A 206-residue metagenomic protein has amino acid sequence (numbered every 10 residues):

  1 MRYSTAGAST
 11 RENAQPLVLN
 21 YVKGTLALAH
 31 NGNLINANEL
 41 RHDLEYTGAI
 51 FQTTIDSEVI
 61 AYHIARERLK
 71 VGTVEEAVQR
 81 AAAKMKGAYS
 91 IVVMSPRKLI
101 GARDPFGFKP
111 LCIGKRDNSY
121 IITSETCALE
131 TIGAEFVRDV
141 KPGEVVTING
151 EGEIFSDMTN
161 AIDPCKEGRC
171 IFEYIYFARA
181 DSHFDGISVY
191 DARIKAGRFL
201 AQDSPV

Functional and structural regions predicted by a protein language model:
M1-P142, T147-V206: Conserved short alpha-helical segments that host acidic/polar catalytic motifs at enzyme active sites
